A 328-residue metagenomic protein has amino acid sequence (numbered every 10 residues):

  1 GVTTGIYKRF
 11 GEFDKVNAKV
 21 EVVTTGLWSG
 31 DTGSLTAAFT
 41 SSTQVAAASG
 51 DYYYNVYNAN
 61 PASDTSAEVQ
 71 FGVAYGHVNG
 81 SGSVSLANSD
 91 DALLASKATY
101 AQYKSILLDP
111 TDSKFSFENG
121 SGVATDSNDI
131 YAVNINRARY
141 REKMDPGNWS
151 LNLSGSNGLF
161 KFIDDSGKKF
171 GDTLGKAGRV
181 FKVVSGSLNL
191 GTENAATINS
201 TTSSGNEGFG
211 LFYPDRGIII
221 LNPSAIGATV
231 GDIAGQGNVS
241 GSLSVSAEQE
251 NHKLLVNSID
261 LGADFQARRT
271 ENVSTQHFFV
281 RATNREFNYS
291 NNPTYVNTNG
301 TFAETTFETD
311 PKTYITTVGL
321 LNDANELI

Functional and structural regions predicted by a protein language model:
G1-I328: Long, position-biased, composition-driven segments near the start of the mature protein
